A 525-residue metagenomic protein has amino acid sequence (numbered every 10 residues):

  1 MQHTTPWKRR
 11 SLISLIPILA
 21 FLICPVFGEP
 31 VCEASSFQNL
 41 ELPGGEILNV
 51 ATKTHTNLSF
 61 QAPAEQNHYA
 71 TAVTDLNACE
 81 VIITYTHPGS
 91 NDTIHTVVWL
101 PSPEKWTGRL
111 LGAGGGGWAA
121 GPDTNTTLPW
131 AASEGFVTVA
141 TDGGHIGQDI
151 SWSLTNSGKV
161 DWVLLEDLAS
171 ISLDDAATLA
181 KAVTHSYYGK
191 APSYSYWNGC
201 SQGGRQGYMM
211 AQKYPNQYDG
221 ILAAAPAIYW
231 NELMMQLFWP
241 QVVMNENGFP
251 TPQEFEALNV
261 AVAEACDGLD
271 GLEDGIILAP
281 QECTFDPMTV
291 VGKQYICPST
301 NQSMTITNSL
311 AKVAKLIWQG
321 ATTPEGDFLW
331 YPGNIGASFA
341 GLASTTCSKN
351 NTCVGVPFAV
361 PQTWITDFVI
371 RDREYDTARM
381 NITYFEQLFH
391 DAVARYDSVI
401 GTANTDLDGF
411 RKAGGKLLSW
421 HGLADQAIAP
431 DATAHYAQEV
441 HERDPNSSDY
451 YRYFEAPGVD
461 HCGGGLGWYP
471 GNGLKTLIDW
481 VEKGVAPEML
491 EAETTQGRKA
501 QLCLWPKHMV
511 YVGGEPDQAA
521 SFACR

Functional and structural regions predicted by a protein language model:
M1-P30: Fungal secretory targeting signals
L22-G108, P122-T126, E273-I277, D286-Y375 (+2 more regions): Catalytic-loop region of hydrolases
A70-T71, T107, G116-G189, M235 (+4 more regions): Cap/lid segment of the alpha/beta-hydrolase catalytic domain
G199-G203, G207: Gly/Ala-rich beta-loop-alpha elbow adjacent to hydrolase catalytic centers
M209-A211, N216-T322, K475: A catalytic-pocket lid/entrance helix-loop region that shapes and gates access to the active site across common
L418-H421: Short beta-strand/loop motif that positions the catalytic acidic residue of the alpha/beta-hydrolase fold
A427-D431: Conserved alpha/beta-hydrolase "acid-adjacent" motif
Y451-G465: Histidine-bearing beta->alpha loop at or near hydrolase active sites
